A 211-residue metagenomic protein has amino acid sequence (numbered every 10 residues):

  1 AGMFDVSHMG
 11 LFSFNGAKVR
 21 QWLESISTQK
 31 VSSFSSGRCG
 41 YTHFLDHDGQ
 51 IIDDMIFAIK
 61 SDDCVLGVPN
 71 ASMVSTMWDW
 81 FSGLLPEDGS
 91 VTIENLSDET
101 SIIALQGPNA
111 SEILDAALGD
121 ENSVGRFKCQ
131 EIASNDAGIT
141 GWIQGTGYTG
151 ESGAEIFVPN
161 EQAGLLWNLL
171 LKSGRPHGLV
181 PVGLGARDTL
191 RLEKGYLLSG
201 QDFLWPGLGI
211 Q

Functional and structural regions predicted by a protein language model:
A1-L45, Q50-I52, G185: Acidic, proline/glycine-enriched N-terminal capping motif
S33-S35, F44-Q50, M55-S61, G83-L84 (+1 more regions): Short, charge-rich binding segments
A58-Q211: Conserved, structured C-terminal
